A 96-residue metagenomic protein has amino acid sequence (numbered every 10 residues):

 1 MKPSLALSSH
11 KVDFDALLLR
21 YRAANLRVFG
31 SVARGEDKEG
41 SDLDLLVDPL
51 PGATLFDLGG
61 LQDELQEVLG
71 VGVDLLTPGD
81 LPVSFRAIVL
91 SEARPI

Functional and structural regions predicted by a protein language model:
M1-N25, A33-E39, P49-I96: Catalytic core of pol beta-like nucleotidyltransferases
V28: Conserved histidines in hydrophobic membrane contexts and catalytic metal-binding motifs
